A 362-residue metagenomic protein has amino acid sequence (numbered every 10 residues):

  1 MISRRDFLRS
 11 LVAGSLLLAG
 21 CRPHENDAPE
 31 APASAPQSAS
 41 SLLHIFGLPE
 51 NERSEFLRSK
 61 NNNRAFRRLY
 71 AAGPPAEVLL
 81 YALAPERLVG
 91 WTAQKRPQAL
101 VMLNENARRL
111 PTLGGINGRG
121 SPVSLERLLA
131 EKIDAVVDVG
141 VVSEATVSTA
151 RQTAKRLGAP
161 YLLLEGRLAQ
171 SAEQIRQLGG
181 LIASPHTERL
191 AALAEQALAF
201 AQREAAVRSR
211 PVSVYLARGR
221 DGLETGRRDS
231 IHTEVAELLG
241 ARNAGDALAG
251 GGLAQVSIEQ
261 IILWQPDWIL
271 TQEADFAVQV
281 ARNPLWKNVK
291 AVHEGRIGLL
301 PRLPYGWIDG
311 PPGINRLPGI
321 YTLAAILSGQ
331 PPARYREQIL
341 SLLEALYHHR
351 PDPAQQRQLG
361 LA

Functional and structural regions predicted by a protein language model:
D6-H24: N-terminal export signals
R22-S38: Short, low-complexity, disordered segments immediately C-terminal to signal peptides in bacterial exported proteins
A35-R68, S148-E224, G245-A247, P301-L361: Extracytoplasmic substrate-binding proteins
P75-V78, Q94-P97, V141-E144, R167-S171 (+4 more regions): Solvent-exposed loop/turn segments at secondary-structure junctions within structured extracellular/periplasmic domains
A76-E131, A135-E144, A244: A short, structured surface patch at a secondary-structure boundary
N117, T225-G252: Alpha-helical, coiled-coil/dimerization segments enriched in small aliphatic residues
V142-K155, T271-K287: A ligand-binding cleft/hinge motif common to bilobed small-molecule-binding domains
A244-D246, G252-F276: Ligand-binding pocket segment of bilobal, Venus flytrap-like solute-binding proteins
